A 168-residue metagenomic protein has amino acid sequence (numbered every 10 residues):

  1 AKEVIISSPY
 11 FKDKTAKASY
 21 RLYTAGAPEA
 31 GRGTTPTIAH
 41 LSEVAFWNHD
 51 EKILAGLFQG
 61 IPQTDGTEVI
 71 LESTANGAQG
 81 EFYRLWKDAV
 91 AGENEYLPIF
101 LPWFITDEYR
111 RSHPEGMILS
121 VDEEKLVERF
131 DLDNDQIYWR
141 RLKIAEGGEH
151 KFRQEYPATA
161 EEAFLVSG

Functional and structural regions predicted by a protein language model:
K2-G60: Conserved RecA-like ASCE ATPase "motif II neighborhood" in helicase/translocase motors
S7-Y10, D50-G168: Non-catalytic, compositionally simple segments
